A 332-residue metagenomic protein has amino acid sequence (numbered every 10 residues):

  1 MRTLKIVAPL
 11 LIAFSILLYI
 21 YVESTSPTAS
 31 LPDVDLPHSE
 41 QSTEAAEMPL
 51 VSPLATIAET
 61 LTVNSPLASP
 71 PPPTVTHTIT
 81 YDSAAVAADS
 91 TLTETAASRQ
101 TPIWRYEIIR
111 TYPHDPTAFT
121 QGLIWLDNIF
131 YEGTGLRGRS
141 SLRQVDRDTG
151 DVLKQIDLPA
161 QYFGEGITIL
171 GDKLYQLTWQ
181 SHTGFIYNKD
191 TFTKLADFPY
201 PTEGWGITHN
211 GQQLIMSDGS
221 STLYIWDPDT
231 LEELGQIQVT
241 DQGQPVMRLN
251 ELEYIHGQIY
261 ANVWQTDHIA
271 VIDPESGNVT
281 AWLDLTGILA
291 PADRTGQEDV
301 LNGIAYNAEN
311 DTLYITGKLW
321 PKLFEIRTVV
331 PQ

Functional and structural regions predicted by a protein language model:
M1-I6, A13-Y106, Q332: Intrinsically disordered, low-complexity Ser/Thr/Pro-rich tracts
A96-P116, R147-D151: A short helix->beta-strand "capping" segment at the edge of beta-propeller domains
I109-S141, I156-T168, L319: Beta-strand-rich domains and repeat architectures in extracellular enzymes and scaffolds, especially beta-propellers
T111-P116, I156-A160, A196-T202, Q238-Q244 (+2 more regions): Surface loop/turn motifs at the tips and blade-to-blade linkers of beta-strand repeat domains
T120, L249, G296-A305: Signature of short aromatic-glycine-proline-rich micro-motifs recurring in repeat-based ectodomains
D127-N128, G171-D172, G211-Q212, H256-G257 (+1 more regions): Short coil/turn segments that connect the beta-strands within blades of beta-propeller domains
F130-R137, L174-S181, M216-S220, A261-Q265 (+1 more regions): Conserved beta-strand positions in repeat-built beta-propeller and related beta-rich domains
D146-G150, N188-F192, P228-L231, D273-G277 (+1 more regions): Short loop/turn segments that connect beta-strands within beta-propeller blades
